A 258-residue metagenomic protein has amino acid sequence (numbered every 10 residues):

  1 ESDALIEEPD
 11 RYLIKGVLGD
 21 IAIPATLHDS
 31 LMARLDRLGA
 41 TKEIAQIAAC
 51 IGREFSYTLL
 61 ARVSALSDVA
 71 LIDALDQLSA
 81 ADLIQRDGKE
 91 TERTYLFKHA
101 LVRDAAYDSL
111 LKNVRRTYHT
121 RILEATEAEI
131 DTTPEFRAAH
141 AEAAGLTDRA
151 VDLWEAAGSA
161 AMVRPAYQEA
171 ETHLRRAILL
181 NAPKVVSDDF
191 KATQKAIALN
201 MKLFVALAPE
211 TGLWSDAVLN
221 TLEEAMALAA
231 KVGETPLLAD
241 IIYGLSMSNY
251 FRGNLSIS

Functional and structural regions predicted by a protein language model:
E1-V185, L228: Short secondary-structure boundary elements
E54, A217-L219, A229-A230, E234-M247: Acidic, proline/glycine-rich low-complexity intrinsically disordered segments
D68, T91, T147, Y167 (+4 more regions): Amphipathic, non-membrane alpha-helical segments in soluble helical-bundle scaffolds
Y95, R116, T120, D131 (+7 more regions): Start-of-helix signal in alpha-solenoid helical-repeat scaffolds, especially tetratricopeptide repeats
A105, A139, A156-V163, L179 (+2 more regions): Tandem amphipathic alpha-helical repeat scaffolds
E129, N181-A196, A227-P236: Flexible helix-coil transition and linker loops at the boundaries of alpha-helical arrays
E223: Glycine-rich phosphate-binding loops of nucleotide-dependent enzymes
